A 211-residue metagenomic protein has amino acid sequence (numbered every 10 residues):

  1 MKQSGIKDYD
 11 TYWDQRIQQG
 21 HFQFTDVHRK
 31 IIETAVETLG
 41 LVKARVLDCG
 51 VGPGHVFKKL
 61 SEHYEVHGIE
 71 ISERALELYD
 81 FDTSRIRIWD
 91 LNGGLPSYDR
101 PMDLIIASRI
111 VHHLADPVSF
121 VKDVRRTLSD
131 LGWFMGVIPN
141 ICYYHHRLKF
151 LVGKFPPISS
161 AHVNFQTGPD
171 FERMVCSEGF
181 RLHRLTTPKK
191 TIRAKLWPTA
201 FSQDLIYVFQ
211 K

Functional and structural regions predicted by a protein language model:
M1-R100, L104, V121, N164 (+2 more regions): Conserved N-terminal segment of class I S-adenosyl-L-methionine
G20-F22, D26, H55, K59 (+2 more regions): S-adenosyl-L-methionine-dependent methyltransferase catalytic module, highlighting the catalytic core
G94, H112, R126: Glycine-/small-residue-rich active-site loops that bind phosphorylated ligands and cofactors
A107-I110: A short beta-strand submotif of the Rossmann-like class I SAM-dependent methyltransferase core that lines
